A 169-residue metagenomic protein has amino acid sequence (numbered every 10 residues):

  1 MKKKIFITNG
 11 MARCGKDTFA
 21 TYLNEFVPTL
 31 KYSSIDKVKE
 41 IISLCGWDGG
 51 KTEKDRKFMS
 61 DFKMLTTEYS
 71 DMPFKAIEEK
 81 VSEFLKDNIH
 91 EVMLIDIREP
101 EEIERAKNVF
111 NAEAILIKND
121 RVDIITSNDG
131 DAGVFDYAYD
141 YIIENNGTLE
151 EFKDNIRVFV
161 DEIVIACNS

Functional and structural regions predicted by a protein language model:
K2-F6: Extreme N-terminal starter segment of soluble prokaryotic enzymes
T8, L94: Hydrophobic anchor at the beta1->P-loop junction of P-loop NTPases
C14: ATP-binding Walker
D17: Walker A/P-loop
E25-Y32: Post-Walker A helix-loop "phosphate-sensing" segment adjacent to the P-loop in P-loop NTPases
S33-V92: ATP-dependent small-molecule kinase phosphotransfer cores that center on conserved nucleotide phosphate-binding segments
I103, V109, E113-S169: Small-molecule kinase domains that catalyze NTP-dependent phosphoryl transfer to phosphate-bearing small molecules
